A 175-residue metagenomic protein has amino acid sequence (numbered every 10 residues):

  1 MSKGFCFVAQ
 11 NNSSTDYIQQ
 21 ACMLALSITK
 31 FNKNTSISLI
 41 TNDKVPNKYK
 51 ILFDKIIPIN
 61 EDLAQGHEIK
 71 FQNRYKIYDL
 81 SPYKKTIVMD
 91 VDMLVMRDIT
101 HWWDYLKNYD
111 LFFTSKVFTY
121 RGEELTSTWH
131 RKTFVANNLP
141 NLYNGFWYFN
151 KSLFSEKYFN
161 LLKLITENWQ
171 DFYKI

Functional and structural regions predicted by a protein language model:
M1-I175: Glycosyltransferase catalytic domains, chiefly GT-A lineage
